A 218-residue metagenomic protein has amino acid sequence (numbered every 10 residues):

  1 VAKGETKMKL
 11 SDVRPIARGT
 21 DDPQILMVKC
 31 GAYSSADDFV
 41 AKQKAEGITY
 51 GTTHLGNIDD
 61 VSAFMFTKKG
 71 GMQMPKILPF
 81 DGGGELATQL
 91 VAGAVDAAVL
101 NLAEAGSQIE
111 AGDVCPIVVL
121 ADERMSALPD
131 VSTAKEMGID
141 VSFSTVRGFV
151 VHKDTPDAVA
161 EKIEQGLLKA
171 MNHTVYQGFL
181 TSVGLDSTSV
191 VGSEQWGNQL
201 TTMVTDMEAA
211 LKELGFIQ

Functional and structural regions predicted by a protein language model:
V1-R147: Conserved hydrophobic/amphipathic secondary-structure segments that form or flank ligand- or partner-binding grooves
P23-Q24, V150, T188-V190: A short acidic, helix-capping loop that chelates divalent metal ions and anchors anionic groups
S34, N57, G84, V99 (+4 more regions): Soluble non-cytosolic domains of exported or imported proteins
I48-G51, G148, H152, Q165 (+1 more regions): Residue-level detector of alpha-helix boundaries and kinks
D60-S62, G106, V151-K153, F179 (+1 more regions): Short, flexible segments with low predicted structural confidence
K68, D157-Q218: An extracytoplasmic/periplasmic, membrane-proximal ligand-sensing/linker region
V141-K153, A158-K162: Small-residue transmembrane helix packing/gating motifs
